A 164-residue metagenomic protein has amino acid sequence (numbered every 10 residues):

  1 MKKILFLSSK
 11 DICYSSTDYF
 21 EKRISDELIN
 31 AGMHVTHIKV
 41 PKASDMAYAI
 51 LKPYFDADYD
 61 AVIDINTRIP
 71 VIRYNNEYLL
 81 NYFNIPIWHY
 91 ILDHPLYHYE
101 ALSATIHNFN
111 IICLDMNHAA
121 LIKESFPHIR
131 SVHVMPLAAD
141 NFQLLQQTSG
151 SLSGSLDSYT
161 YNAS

Functional and structural regions predicted by a protein language model:
M1-L5: Extreme N-terminal starter segment of soluble prokaryotic enzymes
F6-S9, T17-K123, Q143-L144: Extended catalytic core of nucleotide-activated donor transferases of GT-like folds
S8-F20, S131-S164: Nucleotide-sugar donor-binding catalytic core of glycosyltransferases
F83, P127-H128, T160: Proline-centered flexible-loop/turn and helix-kink motifs
I111, N117-H118, P127-H128, V134-A139: Internal, well-ordered alpha/beta segment that forms a basic, Gly-enriched binding/recognition surface
